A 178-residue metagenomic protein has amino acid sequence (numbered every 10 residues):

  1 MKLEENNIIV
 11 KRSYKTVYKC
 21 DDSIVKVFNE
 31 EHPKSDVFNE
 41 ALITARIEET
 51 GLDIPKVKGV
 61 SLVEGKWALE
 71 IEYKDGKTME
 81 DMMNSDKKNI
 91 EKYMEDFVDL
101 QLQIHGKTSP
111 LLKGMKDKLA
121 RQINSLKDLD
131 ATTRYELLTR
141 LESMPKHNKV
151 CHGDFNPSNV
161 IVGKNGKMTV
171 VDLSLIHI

Functional and structural regions predicted by a protein language model:
K11-V37: ATP-binding glycine-rich loop module of kinase domains
S35-T50: The N-lobe alphaC helix and its flanking beta3-alphaC-beta4 segment of protein kinase-like domains, centered on
K56-W67: Short beta-strand micro-motifs within the conserved protein kinase catalytic domain, predominantly in the N-lobe
G65-K77: Conserved short submotifs of the Hanks-type protein kinase catalytic core that shape the nucleotide-binding pocket
E80-M115: Conserved kinase catalytic-core helix
G106-G153, S158-K164: An alpha-helical support segment within catalytic cores of ATP-dependent transferases
T169-D172: Pre-DFG segment of protein kinase catalytic domains
I176-I178: Conserved small/polar residues in nucleotide/adenosyl-binding loops
